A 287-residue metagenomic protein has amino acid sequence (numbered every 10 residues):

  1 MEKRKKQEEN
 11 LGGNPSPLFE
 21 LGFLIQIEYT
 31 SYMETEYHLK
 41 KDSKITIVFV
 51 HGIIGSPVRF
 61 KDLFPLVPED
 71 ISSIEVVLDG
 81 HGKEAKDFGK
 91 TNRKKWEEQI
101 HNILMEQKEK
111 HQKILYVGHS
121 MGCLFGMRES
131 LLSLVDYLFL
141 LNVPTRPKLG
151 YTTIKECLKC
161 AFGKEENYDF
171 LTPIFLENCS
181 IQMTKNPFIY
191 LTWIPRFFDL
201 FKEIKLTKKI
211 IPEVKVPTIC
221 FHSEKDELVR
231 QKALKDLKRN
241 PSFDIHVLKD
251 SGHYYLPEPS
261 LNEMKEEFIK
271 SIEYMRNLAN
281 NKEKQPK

Functional and structural regions predicted by a protein language model:
E69-A85: Conserved alpha/beta-hydrolase
G118-G122, G126: Gly/Ala-rich beta-loop-alpha elbow adjacent to hydrolase catalytic centers
F139-K148: Active-site nucleophile loop of the alpha/beta-hydrolase fold
W193-I210: Active-site nucleophile elbow and catalytic-triad environment of alpha/beta-hydrolase enzymes
V214, C220-H222, D226: Short beta-strand/loop motif that positions the catalytic acidic residue of the alpha/beta-hydrolase fold
E227-A233: Conserved alpha/beta-hydrolase "acid-adjacent" motif
R239-Y254: Catalytic histidine neighborhood in serine/cysteine hydrolases with alpha/beta-hydrolase-type architecture
S251-E263: Catalytic histidine-centered segment of alpha/beta-hydrolase-like enzymes
